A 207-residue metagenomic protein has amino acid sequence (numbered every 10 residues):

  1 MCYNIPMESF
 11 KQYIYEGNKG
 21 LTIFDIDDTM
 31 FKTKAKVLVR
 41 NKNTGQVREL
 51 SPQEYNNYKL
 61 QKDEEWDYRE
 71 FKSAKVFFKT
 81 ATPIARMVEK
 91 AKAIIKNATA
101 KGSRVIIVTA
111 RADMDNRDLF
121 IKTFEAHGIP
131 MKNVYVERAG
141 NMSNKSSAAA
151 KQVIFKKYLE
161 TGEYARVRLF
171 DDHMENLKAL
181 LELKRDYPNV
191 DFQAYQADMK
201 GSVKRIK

Functional and structural regions predicted by a protein language model:
K11, K92-I95, L181-K184: Residue-level detector of alpha-helical secondary structure
G17-K19, G102, E163-R166, N189: A general structural motif
K19-K145: Alpha-helical substrate-recognition element adjacent to the catalytic core
G20, K151-E175, L180: Conserved Lys-Pro-Asp/Glu-containing loop-to-beta segment of HAD-superfamily phosphomonoesterases, centered on
I121-P130, K157-G162, L181-V190: Short, surface-exposed basic-aromatic patches at helix termini and helix-loop junctions that form
G140-S147, K200-R205: A short acidic, often aromatic-flanked loop/helix-cap motif at beta-alpha or helix-coil junctions that lines enzyme
R166-R168, M174-K207: Asp-based, Mg2+/Mn2+-dependent phosphohydrolase catalytic module
